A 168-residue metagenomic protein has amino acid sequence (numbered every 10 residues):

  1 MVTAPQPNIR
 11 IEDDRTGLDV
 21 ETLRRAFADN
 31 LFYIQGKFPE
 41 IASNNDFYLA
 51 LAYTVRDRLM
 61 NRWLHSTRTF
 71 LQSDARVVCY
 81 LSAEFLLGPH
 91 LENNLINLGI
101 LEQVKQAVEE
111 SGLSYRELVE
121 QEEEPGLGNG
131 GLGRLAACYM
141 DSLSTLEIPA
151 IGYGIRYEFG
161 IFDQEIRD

Functional and structural regions predicted by a protein language model:
M1-D168: A conserved ligand/cofactor-binding region detector
